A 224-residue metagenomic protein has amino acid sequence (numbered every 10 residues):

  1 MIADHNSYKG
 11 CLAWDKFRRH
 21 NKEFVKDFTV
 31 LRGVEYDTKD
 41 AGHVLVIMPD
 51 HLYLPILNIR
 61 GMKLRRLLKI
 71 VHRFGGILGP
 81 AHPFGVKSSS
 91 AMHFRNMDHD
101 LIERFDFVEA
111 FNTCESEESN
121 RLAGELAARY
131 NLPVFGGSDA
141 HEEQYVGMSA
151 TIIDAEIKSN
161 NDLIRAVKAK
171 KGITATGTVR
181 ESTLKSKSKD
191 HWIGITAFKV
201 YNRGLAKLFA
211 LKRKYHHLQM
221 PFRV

Functional and structural regions predicted by a protein language model:
M1-R73, A110-R129, A166: A metal-dependent hydrolase metal-coordination microenvironment
C11-D15, D40-L45, S88-D98, S119-N120 (+1 more regions): Histidine/acidic-residue-rich catalytic or RNA/ligand-binding cores of hydrolases and nuclease-related proteins
T29-L31, I77, F107, P133-F135: Structural preference for beta-strand elements that scaffold enzyme active sites
R32-K39, F84-K87, A140: Short glycine-enriched loops at secondary-structure junctions
L67-D98: Internal, conserved structured core segments that host functional sites
R95-E115, T151-R165: Structural recognition of alpha->loop->beta junctions
L132-M148: Short acidic/histidine-rich active-site segments
L184-V224: C-terminal regulatory/interaction regions
